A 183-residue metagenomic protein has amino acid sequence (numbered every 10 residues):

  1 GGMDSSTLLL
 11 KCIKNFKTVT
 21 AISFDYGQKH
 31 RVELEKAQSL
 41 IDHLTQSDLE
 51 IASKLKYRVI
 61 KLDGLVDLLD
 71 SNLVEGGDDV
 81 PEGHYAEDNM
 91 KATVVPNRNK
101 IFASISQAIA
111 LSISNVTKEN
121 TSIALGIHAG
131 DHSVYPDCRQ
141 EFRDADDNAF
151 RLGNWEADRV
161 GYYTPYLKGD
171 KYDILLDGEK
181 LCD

Functional and structural regions predicted by a protein language model:
G1-D183: ATP-dependent adenylation/nucleotidyltransferase module used to activate substrates
